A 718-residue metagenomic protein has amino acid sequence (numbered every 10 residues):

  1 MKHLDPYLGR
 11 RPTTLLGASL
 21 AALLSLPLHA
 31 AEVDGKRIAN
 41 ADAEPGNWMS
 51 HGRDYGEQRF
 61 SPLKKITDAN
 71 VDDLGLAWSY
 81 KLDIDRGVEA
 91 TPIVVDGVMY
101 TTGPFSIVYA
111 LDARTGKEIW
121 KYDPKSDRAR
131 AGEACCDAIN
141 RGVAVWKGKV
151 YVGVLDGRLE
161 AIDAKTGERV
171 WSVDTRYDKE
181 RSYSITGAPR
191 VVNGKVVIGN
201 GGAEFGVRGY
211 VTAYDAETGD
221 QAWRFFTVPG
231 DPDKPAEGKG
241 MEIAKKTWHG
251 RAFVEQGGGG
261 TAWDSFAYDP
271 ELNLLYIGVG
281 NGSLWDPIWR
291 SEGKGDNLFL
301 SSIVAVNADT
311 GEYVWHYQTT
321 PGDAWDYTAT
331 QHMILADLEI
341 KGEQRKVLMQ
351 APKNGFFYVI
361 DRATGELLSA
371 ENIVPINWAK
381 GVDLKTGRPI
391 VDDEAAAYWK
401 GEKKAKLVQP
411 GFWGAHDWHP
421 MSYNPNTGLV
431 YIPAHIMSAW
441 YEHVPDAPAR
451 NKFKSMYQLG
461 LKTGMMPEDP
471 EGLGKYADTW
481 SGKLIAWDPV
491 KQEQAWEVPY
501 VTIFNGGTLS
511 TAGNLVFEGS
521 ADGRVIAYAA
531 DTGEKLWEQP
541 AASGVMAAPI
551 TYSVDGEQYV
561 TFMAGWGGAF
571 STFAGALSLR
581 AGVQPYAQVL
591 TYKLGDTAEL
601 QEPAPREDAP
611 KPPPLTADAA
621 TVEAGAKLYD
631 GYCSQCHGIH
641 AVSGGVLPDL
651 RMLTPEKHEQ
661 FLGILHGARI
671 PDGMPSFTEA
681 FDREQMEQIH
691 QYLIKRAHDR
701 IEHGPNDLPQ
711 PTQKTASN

Functional and structural regions predicted by a protein language model:
V33-L76, D231-M241, D393-A396, L473-G474 (+2 more regions): Blade/loop signatures of beta-propeller domains
W48-G52, G87-I107, G132-R158, S184-R208 (+8 more regions): Repeat-blade elements of multi-bladed beta-propeller folds
Y80-T91, K121-A144, S172-A188, F205 (+9 more regions): Extracytoplasmic beta-rich repeat domains
G209-D220, D296-T310, T364, G482-P489 (+1 more regions): Beta-propeller blade signature
L274, G519, R524, F562-G568 (+5 more regions): Extracytoplasmic electron-transfer domains, predominantly the class I c-type cytochrome c fold
I550-R606: Blade-level signature of beta-propeller repeat domains, shared across WD40, Kelch, NHL, RCC1 and BNR/Asp-box propellers
E599-T621, S634-L653: His/Cys-centered metal/cofactor-coordination and adjacent catalytic loops
A604-E623, K627-G631, D672-N718: Flexible coil segments in periplasmic/lumen-exposed cytochrome c-class electron-transfer proteins
